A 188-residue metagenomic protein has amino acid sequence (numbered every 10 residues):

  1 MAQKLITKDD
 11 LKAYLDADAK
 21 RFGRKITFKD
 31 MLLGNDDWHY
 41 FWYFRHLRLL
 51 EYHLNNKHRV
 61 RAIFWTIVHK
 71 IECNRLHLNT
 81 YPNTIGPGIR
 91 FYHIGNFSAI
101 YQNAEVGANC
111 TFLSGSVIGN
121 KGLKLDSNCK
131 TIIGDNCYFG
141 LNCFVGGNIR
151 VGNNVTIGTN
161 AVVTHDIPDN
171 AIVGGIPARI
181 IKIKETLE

Functional and structural regions predicted by a protein language model:
M1-L76, L187-E188: Terminal amphipathic alpha-helical/low-complexity segments used for targeting or macromolecular assembly
I67-R75, Y92-I94, I118-L123: Short gly/ser/thr-rich secondary-structure transition/capping motifs
L76-H77, Y101: Short coil/turn segments at secondary-structure boundaries
P82, G86-H93, S98-Q102, G107-A108 (+11 more regions): Left-handed beta-helix
I180, E185-E188: Long hydrophobic alpha-helical segments typical of transmembrane helices together with their membrane-interfacial
